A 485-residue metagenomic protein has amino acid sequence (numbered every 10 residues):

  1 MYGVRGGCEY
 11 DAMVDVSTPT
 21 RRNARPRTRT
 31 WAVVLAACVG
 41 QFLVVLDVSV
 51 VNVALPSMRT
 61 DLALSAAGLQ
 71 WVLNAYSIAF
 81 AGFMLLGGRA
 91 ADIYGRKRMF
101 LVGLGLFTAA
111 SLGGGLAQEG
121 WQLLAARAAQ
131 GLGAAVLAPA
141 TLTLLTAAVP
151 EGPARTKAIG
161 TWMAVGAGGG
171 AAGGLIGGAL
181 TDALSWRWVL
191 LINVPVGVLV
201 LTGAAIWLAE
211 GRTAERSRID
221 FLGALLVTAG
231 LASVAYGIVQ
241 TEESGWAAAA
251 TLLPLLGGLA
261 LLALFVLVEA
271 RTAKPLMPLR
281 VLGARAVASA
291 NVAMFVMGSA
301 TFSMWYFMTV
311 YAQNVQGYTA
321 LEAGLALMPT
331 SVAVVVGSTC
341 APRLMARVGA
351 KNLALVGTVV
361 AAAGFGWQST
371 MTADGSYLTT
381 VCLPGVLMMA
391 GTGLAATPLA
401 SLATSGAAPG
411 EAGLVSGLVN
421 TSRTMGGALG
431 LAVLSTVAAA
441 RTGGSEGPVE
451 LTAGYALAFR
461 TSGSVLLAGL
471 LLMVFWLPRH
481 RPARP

Functional and structural regions predicted by a protein language model:
M1-R29, T213, W476-P485: Intrinsic disorder in cytosolic terminal tails and internal cytosolic loops of multi-pass membrane transporters
C8, V14-I206, C340-P342, V348 (+4 more regions): Transmembrane-helix bundle of Major Facilitator Superfamily
W31-V53, A66, Y236, A249-L261 (+2 more regions): 12-transmembrane solute porter fold
V44, L73-Y76, F80, F107 (+11 more regions): Structural signature of transmembrane alpha-helices in multi-pass secondary transporters
A67-G68, W121-A129, L184-I192, S217-D220 (+3 more regions): Interfacial loop-to-helix junctions that mark the boundaries of transmembrane helices in multi-pass membrane
V102, A154-G166, R216-L226, T251 (+2 more regions): Cytoplasmic-side transmembrane-helix entry/capping segments in multi-pass membrane proteins
L142, V194-T213, T228-Q240, G257-T272 (+1 more regions): C-terminal membrane-cytosol helix-exit motif in multi-pass small-molecule transporters
A209-L225, R271-L279, R481-P485: Flexible cytoplasmic inter-helical loops of multi-pass small-molecule transporters
